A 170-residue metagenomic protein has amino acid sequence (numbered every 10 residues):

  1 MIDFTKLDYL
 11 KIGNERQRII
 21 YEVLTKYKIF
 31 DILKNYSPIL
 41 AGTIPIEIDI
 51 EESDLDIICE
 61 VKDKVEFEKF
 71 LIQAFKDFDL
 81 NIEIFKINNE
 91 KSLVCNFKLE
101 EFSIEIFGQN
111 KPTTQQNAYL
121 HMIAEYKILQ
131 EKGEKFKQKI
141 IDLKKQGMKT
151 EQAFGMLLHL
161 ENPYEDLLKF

Functional and structural regions predicted by a protein language model:
M1-L40: Helical scaffold of the NTase/Pol beta-like nucleotidyltransferase catalytic core
Y27-L55, E60-V65: Active-site nucleotide-donor binding segment shared across nucleotidyl transfer reactions
K34, L99, Q115-Y119: Hydrophobic N-terminal alpha-helices or hydrophobic patches in metabolic proteins across all domains of life
V65-F67, P112-T114: Residue-level signal for secondary-structure boundary sites
F67-F75: Short amphipathic alpha-helices in soluble, non-transmembrane regions that often serve as interface/regulatory elements
D77-P112: Conserved catalytic core of two-metal-ion nucleotidyltransferases
T114-F170: Catalytic cores of NTP-dependent nucleotidyl/adenyl transfer enzymes across multiple folds
